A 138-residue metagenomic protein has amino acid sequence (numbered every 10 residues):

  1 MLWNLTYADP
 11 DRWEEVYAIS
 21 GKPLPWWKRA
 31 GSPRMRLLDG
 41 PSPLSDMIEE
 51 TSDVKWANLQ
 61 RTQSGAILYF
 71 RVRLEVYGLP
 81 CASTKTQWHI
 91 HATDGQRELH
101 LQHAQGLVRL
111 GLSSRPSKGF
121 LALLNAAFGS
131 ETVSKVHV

Functional and structural regions predicted by a protein language model:
M1-T51, W88-V138: Acidic, Ser/Thr- and proline-rich intrinsically disordered linker/docking segments of eukaryotic scaffolds
T51-D94: Phosphoinositide-binding peripheral membrane targeting modules
